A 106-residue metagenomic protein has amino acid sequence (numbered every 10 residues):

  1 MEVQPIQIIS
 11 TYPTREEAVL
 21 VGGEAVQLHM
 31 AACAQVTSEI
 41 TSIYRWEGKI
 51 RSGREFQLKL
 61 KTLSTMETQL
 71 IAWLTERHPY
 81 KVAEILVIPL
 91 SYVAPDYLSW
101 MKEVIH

Functional and structural regions predicted by a protein language model:
M1-H106: Positively charged, small/polar-rich N-terminal and surface patches that mediate targeting and assembly and bind
